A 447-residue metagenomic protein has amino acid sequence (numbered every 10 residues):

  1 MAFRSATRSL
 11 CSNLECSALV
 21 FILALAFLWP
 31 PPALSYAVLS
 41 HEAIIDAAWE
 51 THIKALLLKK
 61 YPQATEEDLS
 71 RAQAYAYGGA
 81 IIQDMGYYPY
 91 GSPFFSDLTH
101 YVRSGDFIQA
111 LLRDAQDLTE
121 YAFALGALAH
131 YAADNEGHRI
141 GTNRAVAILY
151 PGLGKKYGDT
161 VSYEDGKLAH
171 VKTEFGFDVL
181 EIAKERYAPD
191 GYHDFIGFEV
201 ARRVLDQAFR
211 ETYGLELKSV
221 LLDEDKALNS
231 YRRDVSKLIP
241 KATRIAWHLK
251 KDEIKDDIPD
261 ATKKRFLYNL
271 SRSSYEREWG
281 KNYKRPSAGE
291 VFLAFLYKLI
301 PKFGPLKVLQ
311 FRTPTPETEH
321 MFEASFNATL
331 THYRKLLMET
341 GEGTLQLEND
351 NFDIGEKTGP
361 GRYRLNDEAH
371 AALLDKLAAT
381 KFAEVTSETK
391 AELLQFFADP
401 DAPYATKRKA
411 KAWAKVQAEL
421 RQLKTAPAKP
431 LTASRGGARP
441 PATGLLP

Functional and structural regions predicted by a protein language model:
M1-N13: N-terminal secretory signal peptides that target proteins for export/translocation
E15-L28: Bacterial N-terminal signal peptides
P31-A122, N135-K218, I245-D252, T262-P440 (+1 more regions): N-terminal, motif-rich segments that launch catalysis or mediate targeting to/interaction with membranes, typified by
A127, Y131-N135: Catalytic glutamate of the conserved HExxH
Y131, D225-N229: A short structural micro-motif
L217-L222, K226: Ordered core of a single globular domain
N229-L249, E253: Extended, H/D-rich, highly charged conserved domains that either
